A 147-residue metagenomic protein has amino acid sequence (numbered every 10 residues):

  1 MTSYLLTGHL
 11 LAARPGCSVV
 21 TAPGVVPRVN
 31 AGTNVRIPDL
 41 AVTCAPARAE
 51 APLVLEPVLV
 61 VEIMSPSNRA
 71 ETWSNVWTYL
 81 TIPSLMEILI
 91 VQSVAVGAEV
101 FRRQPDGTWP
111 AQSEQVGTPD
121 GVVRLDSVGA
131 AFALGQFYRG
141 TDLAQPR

Functional and structural regions predicted by a protein language model:
M1-R147: Gly/Pro/Ser/Thr-rich low-complexity, intrinsically disordered segments predominantly at protein N-termini
